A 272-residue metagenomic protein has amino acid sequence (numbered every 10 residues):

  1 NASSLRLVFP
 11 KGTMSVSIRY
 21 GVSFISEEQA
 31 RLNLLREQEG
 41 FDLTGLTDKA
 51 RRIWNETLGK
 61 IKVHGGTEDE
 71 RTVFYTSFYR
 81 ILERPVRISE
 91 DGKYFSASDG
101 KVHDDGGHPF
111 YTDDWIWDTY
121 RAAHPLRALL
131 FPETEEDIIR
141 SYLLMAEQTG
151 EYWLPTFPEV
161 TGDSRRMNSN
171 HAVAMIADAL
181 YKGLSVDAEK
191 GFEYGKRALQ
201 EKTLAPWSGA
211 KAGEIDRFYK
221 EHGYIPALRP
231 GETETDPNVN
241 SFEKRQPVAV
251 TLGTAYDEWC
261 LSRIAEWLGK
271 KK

Functional and structural regions predicted by a protein language model:
N1-F110, L144, E189, E193-Q200 (+1 more regions): Acidic/polar, glycine-enriched structural segments that form the non-catalytic walls/loops of the carbohydrate-binding
N1-V16, S23, E27, L34-R36 (+1 more regions): Active-site cavity-forming subdomains of large catalytic enzyme subunits
I25-E28, R84, I88, H103 (+5 more regions): Flexible loop/turn segments at secondary-structure boundaries
N33-G40, N55-G66, K101-Y111, W117-A128 (+4 more regions): Glycine- and acidic
D42, D48, D69, D91 (+12 more regions): Acidic-enriched, low-complexity/disordered segments with a strong bias for Aspartate over Glutamate
T47, E70-R71, W115-T119, F131-E135 (+4 more regions): Active-site-proximal structural scaffolding
T76-S89, T112-I139, A177-K182, E258-K271: Alpha-helical support elements that line or immediately flank enzyme active sites and cofactor-binding pockets
